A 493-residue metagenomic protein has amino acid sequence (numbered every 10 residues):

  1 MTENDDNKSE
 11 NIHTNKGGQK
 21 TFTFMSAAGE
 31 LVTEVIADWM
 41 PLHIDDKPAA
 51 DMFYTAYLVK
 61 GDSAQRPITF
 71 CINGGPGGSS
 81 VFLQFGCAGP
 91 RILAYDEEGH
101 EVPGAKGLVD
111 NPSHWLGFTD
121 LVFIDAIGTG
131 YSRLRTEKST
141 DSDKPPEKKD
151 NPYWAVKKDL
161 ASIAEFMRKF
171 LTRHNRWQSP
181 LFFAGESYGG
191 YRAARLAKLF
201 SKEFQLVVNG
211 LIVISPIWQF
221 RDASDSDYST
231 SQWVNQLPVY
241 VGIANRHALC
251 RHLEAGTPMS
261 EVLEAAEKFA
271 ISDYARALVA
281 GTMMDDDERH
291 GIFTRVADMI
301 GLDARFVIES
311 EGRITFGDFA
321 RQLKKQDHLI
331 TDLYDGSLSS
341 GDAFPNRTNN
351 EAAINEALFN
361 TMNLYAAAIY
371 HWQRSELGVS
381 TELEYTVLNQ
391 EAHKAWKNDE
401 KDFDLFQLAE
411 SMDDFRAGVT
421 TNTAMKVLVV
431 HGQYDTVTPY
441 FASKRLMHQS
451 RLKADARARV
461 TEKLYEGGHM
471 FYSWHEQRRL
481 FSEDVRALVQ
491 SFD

Functional and structural regions predicted by a protein language model:
M1-I68: Catalytic-loop region of hydrolases
P48-K149, H448: N-terminal cap/lid subdomain of alpha/beta-hydrolase-fold enzymes
P90-A94, S201-D298: A catalytic-pocket lid/entrance helix-loop region that shapes and gates access to the active site across common
L116-T119, A126, P152-L171: Alpha/beta-hydrolase active-site loop
R176-Y188: Alpha/beta-hydrolase fold nucleophile elbow
T282-V437: Alpha/beta-hydrolase fold catalytic core
M425, P439-Q449: Short alpha-helix in the alpha/beta-hydrolase fold that links the catalytic acid
G468-Q477: Catalytic histidine-centered segment of alpha/beta-hydrolase-like enzymes
